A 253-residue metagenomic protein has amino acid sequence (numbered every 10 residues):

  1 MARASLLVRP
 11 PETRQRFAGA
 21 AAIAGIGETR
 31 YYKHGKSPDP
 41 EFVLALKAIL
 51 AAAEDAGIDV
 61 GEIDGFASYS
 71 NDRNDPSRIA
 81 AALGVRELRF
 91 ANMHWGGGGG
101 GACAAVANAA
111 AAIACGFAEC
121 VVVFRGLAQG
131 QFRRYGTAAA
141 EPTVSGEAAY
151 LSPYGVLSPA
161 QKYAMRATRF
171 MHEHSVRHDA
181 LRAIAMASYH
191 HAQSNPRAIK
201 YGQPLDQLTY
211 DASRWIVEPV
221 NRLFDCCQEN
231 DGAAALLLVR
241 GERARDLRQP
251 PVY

Functional and structural regions predicted by a protein language model:
A2-D39, A51, A148, A183 (+1 more regions): Condensing-enzyme catalytic core mediating Claisen C-C bond formation in acyl metabolism
L6, A18, Y32-K47, D59-R78 (+7 more regions): Metallocofactor- and cofactor-centric catalytic cores in central/energy metabolism, strongly enriched
F17, Y69-K162, Y201-Q228: Conserved catalytic cysteine-centered active-site region of acyl-thioester-dependent Claisen-condensing enzymes
P38-K47, R73, C103, L157-A164 (+3 more regions): Electropositive phosphate-/nucleotide-binding environments in soluble metabolic enzymes
F42-A56, D75, N108, Y163-A167 (+1 more regions): Short, well-ordered amphipathic alpha-helical segments that serve as non-catalytic structural scaffolds within diverse
L50-I63, F170-S175: Phosphate/pyrophosphate-binding loops at sites that engage ATP/ADP/AMP, CoA/4′-phosphopantetheine, polyphosphate
V60-Y69, F90-M93, V121-G126, D179-M186 (+1 more regions): Beta-strand segments within the central parallel beta-sheet cores of soluble alpha/beta enzyme folds
G97-L127, A160-N195, L236-E242: Active-site-proximal alpha-helical scaffold in enzymes
